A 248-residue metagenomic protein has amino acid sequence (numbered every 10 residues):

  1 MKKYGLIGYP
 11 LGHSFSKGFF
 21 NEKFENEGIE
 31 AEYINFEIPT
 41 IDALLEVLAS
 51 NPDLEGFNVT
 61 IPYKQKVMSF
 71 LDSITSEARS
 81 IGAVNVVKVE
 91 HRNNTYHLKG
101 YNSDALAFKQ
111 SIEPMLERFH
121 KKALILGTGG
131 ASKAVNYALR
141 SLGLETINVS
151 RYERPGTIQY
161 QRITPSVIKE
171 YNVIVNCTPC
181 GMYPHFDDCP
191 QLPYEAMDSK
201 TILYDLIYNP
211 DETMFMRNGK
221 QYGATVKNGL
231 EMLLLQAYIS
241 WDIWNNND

Functional and structural regions predicted by a protein language model:
K2-M115: Phosphate/diphosphate ligand-binding glycine-rich loop within oxidoreductases
G8, N102-A105, I112, L116 (+2 more regions): Glycine-rich adenosine-cofactor-binding loop
I29, G143-L144, A224: Short phosphate-binding/catalytic loops that engage adenosine nucleotides
I34, L124, I147: Conserved beta-strand positions in the Rossmann-like core of class I SAM-dependent methyltransferases
Q110-S111, A224-D248: Active-site capping/gating segments
S141-Q159: NAD(P)-binding Rossmann-fold cofactor-contacting core
G156-K227: Rossmann-like adenosine-cofactor binding region
